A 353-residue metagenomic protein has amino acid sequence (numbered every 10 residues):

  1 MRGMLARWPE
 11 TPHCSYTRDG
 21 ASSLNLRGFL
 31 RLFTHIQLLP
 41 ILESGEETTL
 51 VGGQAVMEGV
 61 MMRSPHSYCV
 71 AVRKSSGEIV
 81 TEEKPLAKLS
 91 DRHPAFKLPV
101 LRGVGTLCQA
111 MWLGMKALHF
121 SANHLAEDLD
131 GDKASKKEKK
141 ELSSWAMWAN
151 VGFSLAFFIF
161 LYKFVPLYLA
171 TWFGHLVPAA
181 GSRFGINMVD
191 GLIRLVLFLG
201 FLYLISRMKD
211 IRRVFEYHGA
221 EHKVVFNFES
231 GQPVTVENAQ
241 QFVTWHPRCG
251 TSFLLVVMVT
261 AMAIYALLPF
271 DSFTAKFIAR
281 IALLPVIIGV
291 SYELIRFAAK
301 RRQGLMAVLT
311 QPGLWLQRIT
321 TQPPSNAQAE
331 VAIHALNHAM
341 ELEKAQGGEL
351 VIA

Functional and structural regions predicted by a protein language model:
D19-K133: Divalent-cation
I41-G52, V56, V60-M62, D130-K133 (+4 more regions): Polar-ligand-bearing catalytic/cofactor-coordination segments of membrane-embedded or membrane-tethered inner-membrane
S67, L98-A117, D190-V214, I288-K300: Hydrophobic alpha-helical membrane-embedded segments
F120-S121, S154-A179, V257-A279, I288 (+1 more regions): Juxtamembrane "helix exit" motif at the C-terminal ends of alpha-helical transmembrane segments in multi-pass membrane
D128-V177, S182-M208: Hydrophobic alpha-helical segments characteristic of transmembrane helices in integral membrane transporters
G152, M188, L192, L255 (+1 more regions): Hydrophobic alpha-helical transmembrane segments
